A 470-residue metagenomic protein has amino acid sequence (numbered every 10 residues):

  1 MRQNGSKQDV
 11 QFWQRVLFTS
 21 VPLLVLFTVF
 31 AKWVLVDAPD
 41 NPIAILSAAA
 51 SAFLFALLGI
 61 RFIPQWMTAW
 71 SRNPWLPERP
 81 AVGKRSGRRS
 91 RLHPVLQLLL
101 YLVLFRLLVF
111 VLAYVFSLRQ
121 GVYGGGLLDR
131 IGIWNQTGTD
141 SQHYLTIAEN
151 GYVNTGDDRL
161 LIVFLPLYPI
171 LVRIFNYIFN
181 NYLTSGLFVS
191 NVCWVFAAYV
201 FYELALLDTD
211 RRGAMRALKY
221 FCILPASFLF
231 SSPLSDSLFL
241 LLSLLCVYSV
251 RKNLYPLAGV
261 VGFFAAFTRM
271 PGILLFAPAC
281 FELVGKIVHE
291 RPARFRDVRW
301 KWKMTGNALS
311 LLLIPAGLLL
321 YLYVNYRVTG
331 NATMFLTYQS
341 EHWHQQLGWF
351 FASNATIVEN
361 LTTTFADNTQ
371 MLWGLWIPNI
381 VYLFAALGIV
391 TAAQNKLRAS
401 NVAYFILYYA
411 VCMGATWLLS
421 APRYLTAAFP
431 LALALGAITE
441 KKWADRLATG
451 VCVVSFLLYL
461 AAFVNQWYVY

Functional and structural regions predicted by a protein language model:
F105-Q120, Q136, F264-A265, G272 (+2 more regions): Membrane-lumen/periplasm interface segments of specific transmembrane helices in polyprenyl phosphate-linked
N135-V153, D157-N180, A352-L361, C412: Short hydrophobic/aromatic helix or loop-helix immediately within or flanking a transmembrane segment in polytopic
R159-V163, I170, I178-Y199, Q370-I380: Loop-to-helix entry region of an early transmembrane alpha helix in multi-pass inner-membrane enzymes
R173-I174, F188-D208, A385-T391: Transmembrane-helix motifs of polytopic, lipid-linked glycan transferases
T184-S185, F201-I223, L241, L257 (+1 more regions): Transmembrane-helix signature of polytopic, membrane-embedded enzymes that assemble or transfer cell-envelope glycans
T209-R212, C246-L257, H289, T439: Membrane-interface transmembrane helices that cradle and orient dolichyl/undecaprenyl
C222, A226, S243-Y248, P256-E282 (+2 more regions): Membrane-interface alpha helices of multi-pass inner-membrane proteins
S232-L238, A421: Short acidic/glycine- and proline-prone juxtamembrane loop motifs at membrane-interface regions of multi-pass membrane
